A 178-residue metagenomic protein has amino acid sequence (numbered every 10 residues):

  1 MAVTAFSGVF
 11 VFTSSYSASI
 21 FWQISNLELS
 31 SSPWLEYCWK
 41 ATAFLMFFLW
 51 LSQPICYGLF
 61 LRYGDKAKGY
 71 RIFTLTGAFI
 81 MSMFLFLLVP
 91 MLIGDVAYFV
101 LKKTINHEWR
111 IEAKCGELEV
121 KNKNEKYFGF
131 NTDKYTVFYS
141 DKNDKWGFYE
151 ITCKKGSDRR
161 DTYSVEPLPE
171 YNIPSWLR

Functional and structural regions predicted by a protein language model:
A2-Y63: Membrane-embedded alpha-helical segments of integral membrane proteins
T4, T13, T42, T74-T76 (+5 more regions): Residue-identity detector for threonine
T13-S14, S32-P33, D65-T74, I93 (+2 more regions): Serine/threonine-rich low-complexity intrinsically disordered regions
L45-L61, V96-Y98, K123-Y139: Juxtamembrane/interfacial segments around transmembrane helices
G58-F60, G69, P167, W176: Acidic/proline-rich low-complexity IDRs
K66-Y98: Internal/C-terminal transmembrane anchor helices
I93-W109: Solvent-exposed interaction surfaces and binding hotspots enriched for charged
N106-R178: Extracytosolic and intramembrane catalytic regions of membrane-associated proteins in envelope/secretory systems
